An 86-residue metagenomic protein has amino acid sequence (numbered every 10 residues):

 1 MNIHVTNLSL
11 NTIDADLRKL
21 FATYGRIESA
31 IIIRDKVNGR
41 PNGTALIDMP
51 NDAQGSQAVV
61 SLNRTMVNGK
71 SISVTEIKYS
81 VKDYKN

Functional and structural regions predicted by a protein language model:
M1-T23, E28-N42, M49-N86: Intrinsically disordered, low-complexity RNA-binding regions enriched in Gly/Arg/Ser/Tyr
